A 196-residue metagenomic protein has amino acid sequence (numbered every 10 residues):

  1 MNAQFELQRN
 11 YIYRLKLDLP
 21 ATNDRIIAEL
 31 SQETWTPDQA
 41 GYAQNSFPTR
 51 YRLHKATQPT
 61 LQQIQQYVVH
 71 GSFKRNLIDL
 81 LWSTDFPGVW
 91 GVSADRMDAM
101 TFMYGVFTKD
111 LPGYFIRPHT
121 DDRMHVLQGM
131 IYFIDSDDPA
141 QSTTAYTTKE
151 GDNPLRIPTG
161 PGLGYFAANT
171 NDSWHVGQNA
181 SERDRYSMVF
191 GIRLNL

Functional and structural regions predicted by a protein language model:
N2-V89: Non-heme Fe(II)/2-oxoglutarate
P87-N195: Catalytic core of non-heme Fe(II) oxygenases with the double-stranded beta-helix
